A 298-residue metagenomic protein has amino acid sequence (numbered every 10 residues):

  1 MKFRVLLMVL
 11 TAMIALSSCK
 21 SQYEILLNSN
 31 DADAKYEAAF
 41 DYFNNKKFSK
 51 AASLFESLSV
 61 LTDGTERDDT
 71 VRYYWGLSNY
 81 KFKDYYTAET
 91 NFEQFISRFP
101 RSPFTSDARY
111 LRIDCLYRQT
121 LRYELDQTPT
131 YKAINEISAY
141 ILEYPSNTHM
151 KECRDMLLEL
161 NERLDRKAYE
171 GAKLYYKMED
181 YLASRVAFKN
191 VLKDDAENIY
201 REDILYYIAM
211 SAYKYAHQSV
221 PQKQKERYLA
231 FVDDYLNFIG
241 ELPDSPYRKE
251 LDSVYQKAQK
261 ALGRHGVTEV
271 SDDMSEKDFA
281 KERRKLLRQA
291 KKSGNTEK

Functional and structural regions predicted by a protein language model:
M1-C19: Sec-dependent bacterial lipoprotein signal peptides
A15-K298: Acidic, polar-rich low-complexity tracts and alpha-helical solenoid repeat scaffolds
